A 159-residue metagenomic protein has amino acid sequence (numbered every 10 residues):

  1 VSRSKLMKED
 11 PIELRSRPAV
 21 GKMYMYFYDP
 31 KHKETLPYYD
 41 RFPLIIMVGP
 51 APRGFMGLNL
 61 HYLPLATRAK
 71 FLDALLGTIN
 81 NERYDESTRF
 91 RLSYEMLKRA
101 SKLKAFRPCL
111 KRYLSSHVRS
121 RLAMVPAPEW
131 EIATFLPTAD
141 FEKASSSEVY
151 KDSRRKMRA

Functional and structural regions predicted by a protein language model:
V1-M23: Mixed-charge, Lys/Arg-rich low-complexity intrinsically disordered regions
I12, I45-I46, I79, I132: Weak global preference for isoleucine
K22-P30: A short beta-strand micro-motif
H32-E34: Short, solvent-exposed loop/turn segments at secondary-structure junctions
L36-L75: Basic/aromatic-rich interaction segments and small domains that mediate binding to polyanionic partners
L63-A159: Intrinsically disordered, low-complexity, charged/polar segments
